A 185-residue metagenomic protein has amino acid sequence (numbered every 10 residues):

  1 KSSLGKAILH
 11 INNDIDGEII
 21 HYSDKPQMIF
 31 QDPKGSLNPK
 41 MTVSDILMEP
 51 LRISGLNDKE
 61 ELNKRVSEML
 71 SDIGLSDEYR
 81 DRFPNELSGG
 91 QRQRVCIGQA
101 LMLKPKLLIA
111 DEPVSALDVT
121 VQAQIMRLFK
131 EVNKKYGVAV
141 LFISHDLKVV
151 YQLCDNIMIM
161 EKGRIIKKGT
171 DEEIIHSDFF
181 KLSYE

Functional and structural regions predicted by a protein language model:
E61-E78: Conserved ABC ATPase "signature" region
F83-L87, Q91: Conserved ABC ATPase signature
I97, I125: Hydrophobic anchor residue at the start of the ABC signature
M102-K106: A short, proline-enriched helix->beta-strand linker immediately N-terminal to the Walker B motif in ABC-type P-loop
V150-Q152: A short, surface-exposed alpha-helical micro-motif characterized by mixed small hydrophobic and charged/polar residues
N156, K168: Short, glycine/charged-rich "phosphate-handling" switch motifs in NTP-dependent and phosphotransfer domains
